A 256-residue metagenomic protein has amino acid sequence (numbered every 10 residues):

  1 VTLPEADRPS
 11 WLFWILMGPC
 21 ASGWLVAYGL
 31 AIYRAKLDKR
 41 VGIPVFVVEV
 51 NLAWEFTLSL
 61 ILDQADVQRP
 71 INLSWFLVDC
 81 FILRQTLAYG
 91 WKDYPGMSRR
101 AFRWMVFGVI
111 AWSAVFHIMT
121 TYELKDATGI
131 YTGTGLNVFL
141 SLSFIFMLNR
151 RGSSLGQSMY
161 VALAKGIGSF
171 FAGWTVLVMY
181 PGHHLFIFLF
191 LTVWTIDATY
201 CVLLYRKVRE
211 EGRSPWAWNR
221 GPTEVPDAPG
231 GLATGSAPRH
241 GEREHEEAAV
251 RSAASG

Functional and structural regions predicted by a protein language model:
V1-G256: Alpha-helical membrane-protein topology signature
